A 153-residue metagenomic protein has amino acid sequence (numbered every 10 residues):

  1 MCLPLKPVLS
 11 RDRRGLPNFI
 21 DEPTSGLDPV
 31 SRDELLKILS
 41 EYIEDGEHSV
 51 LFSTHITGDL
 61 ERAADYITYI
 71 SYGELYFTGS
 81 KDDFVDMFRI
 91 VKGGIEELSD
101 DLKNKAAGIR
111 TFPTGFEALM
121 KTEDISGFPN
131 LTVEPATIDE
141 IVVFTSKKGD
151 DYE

Functional and structural regions predicted by a protein language model:
M1-P7: Residues in the signature-helix immediately C-terminal to the ABC NBD "C-loop/LSGGQ" signature motif
R11-D12: ABC ATPase C-loop
L16-P17, H48: The start of beta-strands in P-loop NTPase/AAA+ ATPase cores
N18-E22: Catalytic Walker B motif of ABC-type/P-loop ATPase nucleotide-binding domains
T24-S25, T57: Short loop immediately C-terminal to the Walker-B catalytic DE motif in ABC-type ATPase nucleotide-binding domains
P29-S31: Helix N-cap at the start of a conserved alpha-helix in ABC-type nucleotide-binding domains
L36-M120: ABC transporter nucleotide-binding domain
A106-E153: C-terminal coupling/interaction segments
